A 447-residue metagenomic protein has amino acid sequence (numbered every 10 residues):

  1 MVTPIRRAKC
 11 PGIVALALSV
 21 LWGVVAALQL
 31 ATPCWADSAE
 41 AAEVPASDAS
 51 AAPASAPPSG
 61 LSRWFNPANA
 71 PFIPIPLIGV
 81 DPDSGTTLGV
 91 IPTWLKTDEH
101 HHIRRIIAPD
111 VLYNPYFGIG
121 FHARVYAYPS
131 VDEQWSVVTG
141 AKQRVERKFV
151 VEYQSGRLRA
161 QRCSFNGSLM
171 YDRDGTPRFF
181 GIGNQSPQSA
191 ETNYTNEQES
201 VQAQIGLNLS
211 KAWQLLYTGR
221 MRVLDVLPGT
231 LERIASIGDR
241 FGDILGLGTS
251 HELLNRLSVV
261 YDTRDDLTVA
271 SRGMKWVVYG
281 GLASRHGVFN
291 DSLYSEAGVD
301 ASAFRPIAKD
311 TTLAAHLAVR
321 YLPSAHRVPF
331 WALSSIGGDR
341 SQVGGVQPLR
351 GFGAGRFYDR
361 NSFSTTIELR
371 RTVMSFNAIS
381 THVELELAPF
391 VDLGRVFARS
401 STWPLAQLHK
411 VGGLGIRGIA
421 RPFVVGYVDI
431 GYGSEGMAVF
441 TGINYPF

Functional and structural regions predicted by a protein language model:
M1-V14: N-terminal secretory signal peptides that target proteins for export/translocation
A15-A31: Bacterial N-terminal signal peptides
T32-I75, G79-G85: N-terminal periplasmic/intermembrane-space "pro-region" immediately following the signal or transit peptide
S59-F65, T93-H100, Y126-V131, Q154-R159 (+9 more regions): Outer-membrane beta-barrel proteins
W64-F72, V80-H251, V425, Y432-F447: Gram-negative/organellar outer-membrane beta-barrel architecture
F72-P74, L88-V90, I119-A123, R147-V151 (+11 more regions): Hydrophobic, lipid-facing positions within transmembrane beta-strands of outer-membrane proteins
P74-I78, I107-V111, V137-T139, F165-L169 (+9 more regions): Membrane-embedded beta-strand positions of outer-membrane beta-barrel proteins
D239-G248, E252-S380, E384-L385: C-terminal outer-membrane beta-barrel translocator/porin domains of Gram-negative envelope proteins and their
